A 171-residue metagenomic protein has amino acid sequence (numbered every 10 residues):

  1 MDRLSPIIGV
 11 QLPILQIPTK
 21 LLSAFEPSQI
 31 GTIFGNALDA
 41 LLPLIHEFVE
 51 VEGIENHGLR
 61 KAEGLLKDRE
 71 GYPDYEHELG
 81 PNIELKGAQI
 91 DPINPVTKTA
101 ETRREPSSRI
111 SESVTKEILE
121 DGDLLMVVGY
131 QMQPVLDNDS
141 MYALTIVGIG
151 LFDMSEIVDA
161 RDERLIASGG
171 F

Functional and structural regions predicted by a protein language model:
M1-P81, G87-F171: Nucleic-acid endonuclease domains
